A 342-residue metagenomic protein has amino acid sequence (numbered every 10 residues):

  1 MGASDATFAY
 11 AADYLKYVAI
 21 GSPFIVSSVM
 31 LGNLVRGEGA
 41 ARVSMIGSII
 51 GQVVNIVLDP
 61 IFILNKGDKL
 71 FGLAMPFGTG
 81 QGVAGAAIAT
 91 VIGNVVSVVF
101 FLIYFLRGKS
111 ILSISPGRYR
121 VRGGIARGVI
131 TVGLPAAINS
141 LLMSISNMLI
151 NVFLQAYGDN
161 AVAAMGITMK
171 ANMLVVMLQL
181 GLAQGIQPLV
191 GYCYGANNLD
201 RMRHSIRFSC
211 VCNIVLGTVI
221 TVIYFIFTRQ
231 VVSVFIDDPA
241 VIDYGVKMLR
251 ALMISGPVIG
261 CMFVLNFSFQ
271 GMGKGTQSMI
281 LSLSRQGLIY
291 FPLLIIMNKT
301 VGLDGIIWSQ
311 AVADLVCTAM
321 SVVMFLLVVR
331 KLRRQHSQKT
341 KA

Functional and structural regions predicted by a protein language model:
M1-P23, L70-L134, V190-S255, M297-A342: Short alpha-helical transmembrane segments in multi-pass integral membrane proteins
Y17, G51, G93-S97, F105 (+2 more regions): Transmembrane helical elements of multi-pass membrane transporters/channels
V18-R36, S44-Q52, A86-V99, A183 (+3 more regions): Short runs within selected transmembrane alpha-helices of multi-pass transporters and secretion channels
V18-V26, Q52, V98, A136-N151 (+7 more regions): Hydrophobic alpha-helical transmembrane segments in multi-pass membrane proteins
I25-S44, A164-T228, I259-L281: Small-residue-rich hydrophobic transmembrane alpha-helices
N33, D59, I63, F101-F105 (+6 more regions): Structural signal for membrane-spanning alpha-helices in multi-pass inner-membrane proteins, emphasizing helix cores
G37-E38, N65, G80, A156-D159 (+3 more regions): Helix-loop interface residues and adjacent transmembrane-helix termini in multi-pass membrane transporters, primarily
L58-P60, L64-L73: Short, solvent-exposed hinge/capping segments at secondary-structure junctions
